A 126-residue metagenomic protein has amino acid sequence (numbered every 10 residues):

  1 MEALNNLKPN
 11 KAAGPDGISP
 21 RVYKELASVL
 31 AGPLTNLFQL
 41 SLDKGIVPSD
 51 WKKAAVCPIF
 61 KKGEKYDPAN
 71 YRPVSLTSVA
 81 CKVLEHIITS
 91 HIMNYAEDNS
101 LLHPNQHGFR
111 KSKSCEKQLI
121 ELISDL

Functional and structural regions predicted by a protein language model:
M1-L126: Conserved pre-catalytic core of RNA-dependent polymerases
